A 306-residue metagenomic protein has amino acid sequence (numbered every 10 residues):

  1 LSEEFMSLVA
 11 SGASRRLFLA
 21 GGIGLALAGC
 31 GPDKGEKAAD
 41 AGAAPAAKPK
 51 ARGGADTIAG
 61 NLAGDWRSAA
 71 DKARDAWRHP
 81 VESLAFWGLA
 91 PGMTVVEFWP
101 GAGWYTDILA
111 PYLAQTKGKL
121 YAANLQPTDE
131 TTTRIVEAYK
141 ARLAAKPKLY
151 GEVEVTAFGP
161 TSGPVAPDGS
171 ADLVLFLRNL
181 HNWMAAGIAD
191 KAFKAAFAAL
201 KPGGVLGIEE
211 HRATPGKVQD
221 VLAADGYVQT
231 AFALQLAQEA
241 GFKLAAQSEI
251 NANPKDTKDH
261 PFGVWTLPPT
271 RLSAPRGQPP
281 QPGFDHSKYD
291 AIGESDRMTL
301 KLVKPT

Functional and structural regions predicted by a protein language model:
L1-A28: N-terminal secretory signal peptides
G31-D33: Bacterial signal peptide processing site
N61-S83: Class I SAM-dependent methyltransferase Rossmann-like catalytic core, especially the SAM/SAH-binding loop
M93-G101: Conserved class I S-adenosyl-L-methionine
V165-V174: A short acidic, Gly/Pro-enriched loop at the edge of an enzyme's catalytic core that lines a small-molecule cofactor
D190-P202: A short glycine-rich, Lys/Arg-flanked "PGG" loop and its adjoining helix->strand segment in the class I
G203-E210: Conserved beta-strand signature within the Rossmann-like core of class I S-adenosyl-L-methionine
H260-G277, D285-T306: Core SAM-dependent methyltransferase catalytic element
